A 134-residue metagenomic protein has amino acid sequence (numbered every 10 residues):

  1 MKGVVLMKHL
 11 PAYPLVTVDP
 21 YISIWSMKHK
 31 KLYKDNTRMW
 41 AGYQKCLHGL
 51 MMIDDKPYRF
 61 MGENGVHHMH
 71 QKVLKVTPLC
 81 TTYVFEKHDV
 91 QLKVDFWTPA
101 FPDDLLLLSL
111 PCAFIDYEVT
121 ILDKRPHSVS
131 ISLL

Functional and structural regions predicted by a protein language model:
G3-L134: Accessory carbohydrate-recognition regions in carbohydrate-active enzymes
